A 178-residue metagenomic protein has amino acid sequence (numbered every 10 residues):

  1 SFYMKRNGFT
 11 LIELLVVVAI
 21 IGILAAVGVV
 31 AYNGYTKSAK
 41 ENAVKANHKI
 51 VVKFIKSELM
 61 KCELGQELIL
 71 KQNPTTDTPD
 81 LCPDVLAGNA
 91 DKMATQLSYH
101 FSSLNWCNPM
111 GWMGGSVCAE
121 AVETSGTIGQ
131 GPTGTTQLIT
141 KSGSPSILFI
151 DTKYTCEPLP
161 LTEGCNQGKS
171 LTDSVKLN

Functional and structural regions predicted by a protein language model:
S1-Y3: N-terminal amphipathic/basic-hydrophobic helices that include classical n-h-c signal peptides and signal-anchor
K5-T36: N-terminal single-pass transmembrane signal-anchor helix
L15, S38-E41, W112, C118: A generic structural signal for solvent-exposed, polar alpha-helical segments
V30, V44, S102-N105: Intrinsic disorder/low-complexity signature
Y35, K49-I50, C107, K153: Intrinsic disorder/low-complexity detector
K37-Q66: Membrane-proximal N-terminal amphipathic helix
M60-N178: Periplasmic/extracellular, small/polar-rich flexible segments of pilin-like filament-forming proteins
